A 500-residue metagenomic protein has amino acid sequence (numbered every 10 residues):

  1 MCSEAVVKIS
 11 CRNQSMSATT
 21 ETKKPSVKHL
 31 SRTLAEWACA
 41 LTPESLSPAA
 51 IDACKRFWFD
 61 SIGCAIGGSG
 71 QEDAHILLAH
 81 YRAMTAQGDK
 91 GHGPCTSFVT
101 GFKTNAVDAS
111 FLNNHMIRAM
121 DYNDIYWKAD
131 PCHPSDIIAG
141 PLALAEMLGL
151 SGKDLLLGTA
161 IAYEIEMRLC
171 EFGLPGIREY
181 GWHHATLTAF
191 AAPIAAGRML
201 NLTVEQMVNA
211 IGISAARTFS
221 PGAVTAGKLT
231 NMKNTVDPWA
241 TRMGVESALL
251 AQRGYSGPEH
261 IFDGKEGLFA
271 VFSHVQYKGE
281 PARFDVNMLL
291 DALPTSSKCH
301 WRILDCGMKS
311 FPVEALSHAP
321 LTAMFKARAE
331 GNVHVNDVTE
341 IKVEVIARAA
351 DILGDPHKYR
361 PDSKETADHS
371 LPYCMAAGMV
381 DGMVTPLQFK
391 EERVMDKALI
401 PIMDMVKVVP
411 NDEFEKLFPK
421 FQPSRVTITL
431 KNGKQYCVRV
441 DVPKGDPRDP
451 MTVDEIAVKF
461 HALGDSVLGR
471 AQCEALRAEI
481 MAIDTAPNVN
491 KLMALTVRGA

Functional and structural regions predicted by a protein language model:
V6-V7, C11-P131, T225, L229-R242 (+1 more regions): Terminal-appendage/accessory-domain detector
L30, D136, G158-I161, I165 (+2 more regions): Amphipathic, well-ordered alpha-helical segments in soluble domains
F102-T104, W127-P134, I138, M147-G158 (+7 more regions): Conserved, well-structured ligand/cofactor-binding cores
A106-D121, P134-A139, A160-E171: A short glycine/small-residue-enriched secondary-structure motif
S135-A143, L187, A191-A195, M243 (+3 more regions): Short amphipathic alpha-helical face segments that pack within enzyme cores and frequently flank/anchor catalytic
A145-G149, K153-E246, Q252-R253, P258-K265: Glycine-rich, mobile lid/loop segments that gate access to catalytic sites or pores
